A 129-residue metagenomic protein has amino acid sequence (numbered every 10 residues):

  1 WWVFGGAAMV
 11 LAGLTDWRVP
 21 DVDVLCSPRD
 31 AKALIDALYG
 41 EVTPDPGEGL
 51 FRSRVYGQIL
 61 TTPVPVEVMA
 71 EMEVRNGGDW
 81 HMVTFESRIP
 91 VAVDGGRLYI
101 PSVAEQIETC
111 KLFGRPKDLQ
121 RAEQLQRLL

Functional and structural regions predicted by a protein language model:
W1-L129: Compositionally biased terminal segments of proteins
